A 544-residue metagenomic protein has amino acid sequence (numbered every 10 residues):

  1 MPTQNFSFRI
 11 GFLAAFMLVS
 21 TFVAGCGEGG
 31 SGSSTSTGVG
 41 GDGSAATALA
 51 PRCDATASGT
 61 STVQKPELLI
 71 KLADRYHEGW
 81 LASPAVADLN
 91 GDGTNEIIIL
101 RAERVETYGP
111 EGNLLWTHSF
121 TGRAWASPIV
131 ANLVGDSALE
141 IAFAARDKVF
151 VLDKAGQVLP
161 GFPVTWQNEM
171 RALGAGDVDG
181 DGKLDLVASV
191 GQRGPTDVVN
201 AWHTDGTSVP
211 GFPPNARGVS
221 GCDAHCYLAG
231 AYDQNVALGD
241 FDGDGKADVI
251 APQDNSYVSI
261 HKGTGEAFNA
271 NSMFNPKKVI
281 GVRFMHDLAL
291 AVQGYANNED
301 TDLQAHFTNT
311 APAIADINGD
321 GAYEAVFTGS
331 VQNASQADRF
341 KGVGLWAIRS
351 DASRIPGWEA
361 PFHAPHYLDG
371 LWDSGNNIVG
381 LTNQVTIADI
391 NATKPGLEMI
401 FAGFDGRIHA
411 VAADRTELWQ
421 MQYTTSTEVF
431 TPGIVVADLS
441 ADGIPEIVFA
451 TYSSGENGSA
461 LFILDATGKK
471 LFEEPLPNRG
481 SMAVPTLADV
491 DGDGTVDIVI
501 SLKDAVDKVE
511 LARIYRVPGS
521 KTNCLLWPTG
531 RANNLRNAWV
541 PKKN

Functional and structural regions predicted by a protein language model:
M1-A15: Bacterial N-terminal signal peptides that target proteins for export
A15-M17, G32: Generic hydrophobic-segment detector
S20-V23: Bacterial Sec-type N-terminal signal peptides, specifically the leucine/valine-rich hydrophobic h-region
C26-A48: Ser/Thr-rich, Pro/Gly/Ala-heavy low-complexity intrinsically disordered linkers and tails of secreted extracellular
G43-N544: Extracytoplasmic/lumenal domain signature
